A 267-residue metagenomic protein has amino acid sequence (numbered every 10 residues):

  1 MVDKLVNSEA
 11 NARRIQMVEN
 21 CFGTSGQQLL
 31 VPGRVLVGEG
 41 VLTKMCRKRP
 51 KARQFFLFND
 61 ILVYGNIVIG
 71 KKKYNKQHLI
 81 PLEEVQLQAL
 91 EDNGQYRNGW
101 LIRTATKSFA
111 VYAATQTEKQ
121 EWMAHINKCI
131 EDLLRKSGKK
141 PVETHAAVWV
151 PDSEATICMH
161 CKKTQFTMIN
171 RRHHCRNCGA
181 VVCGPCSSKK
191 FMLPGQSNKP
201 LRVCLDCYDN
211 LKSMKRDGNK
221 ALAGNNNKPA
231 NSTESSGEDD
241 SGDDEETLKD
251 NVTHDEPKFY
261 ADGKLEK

Functional and structural regions predicted by a protein language model:
M1-N170, H174-A180, G184-S188, L201 (+1 more regions): Membrane- and cytoskeleton-facing regulatory interfaces of eukaryotic small-GTPase pathways
S197: Flexible phosphate/Mg2+-sensing switch loops adjacent to catalytic phosphate-binding sites
